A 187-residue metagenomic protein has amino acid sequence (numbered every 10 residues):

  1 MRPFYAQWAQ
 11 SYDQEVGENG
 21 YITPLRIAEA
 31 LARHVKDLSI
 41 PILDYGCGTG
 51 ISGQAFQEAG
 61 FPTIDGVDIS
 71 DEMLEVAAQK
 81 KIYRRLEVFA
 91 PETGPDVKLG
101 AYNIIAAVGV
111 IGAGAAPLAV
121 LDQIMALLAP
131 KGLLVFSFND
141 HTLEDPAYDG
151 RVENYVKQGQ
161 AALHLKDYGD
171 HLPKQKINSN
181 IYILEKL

Functional and structural regions predicted by a protein language model:
M1-Q10: N-terminal, positively charged/glycine-rich alpha-helical extensions of SAM-dependent methyltransferases
D13-A28: Conserved SAM-binding loop and adjacent beta-strand
L43-P95: Class I SAM-dependent methyltransferase SAM/SAH-binding core
P95-I105: A short acidic, Gly/Pro-enriched loop at the edge of an enzyme's catalytic core that lines a small-molecule cofactor
N103-P117: A short SAM/SAH-binding and catalytic strip from SAM-dependent methyltransferases
A119-P130: A short glycine-rich, Lys/Arg-flanked "PGG" loop and its adjoining helix->strand segment in the class I
K131-N139: Conserved beta-strand signature within the Rossmann-like core of class I S-adenosyl-L-methionine
A147-D167: Conserved Class I S-adenosyl-L-methionine
